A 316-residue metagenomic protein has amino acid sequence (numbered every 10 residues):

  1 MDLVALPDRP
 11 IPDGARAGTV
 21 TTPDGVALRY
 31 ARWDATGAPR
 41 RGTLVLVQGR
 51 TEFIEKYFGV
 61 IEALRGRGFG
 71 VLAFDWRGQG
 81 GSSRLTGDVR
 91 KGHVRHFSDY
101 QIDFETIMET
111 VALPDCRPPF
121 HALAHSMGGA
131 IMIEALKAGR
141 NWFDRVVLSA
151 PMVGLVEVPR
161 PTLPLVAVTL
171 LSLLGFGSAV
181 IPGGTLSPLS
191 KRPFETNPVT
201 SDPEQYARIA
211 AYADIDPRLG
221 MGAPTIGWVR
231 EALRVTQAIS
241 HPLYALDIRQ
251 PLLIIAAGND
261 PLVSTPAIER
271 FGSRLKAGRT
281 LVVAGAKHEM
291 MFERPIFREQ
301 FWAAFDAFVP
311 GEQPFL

Functional and structural regions predicted by a protein language model:
M1-T21, V26-T36: An N-terminal hydrophobic leader/cap segment in hydrolases
I54, I61-G87: Conserved alpha/beta-hydrolase
G92-A112: Alpha/beta-hydrolase active-site loop
P114-S126: Alpha/beta-hydrolase fold nucleophile elbow
M132-G220: Alpha/beta-hydrolase-fold enzymes
I248, I254-A256: Short beta-strand/loop motif that positions the catalytic acidic residue of the alpha/beta-hydrolase fold
P261-A267: Conserved alpha/beta-hydrolase "acid-adjacent" motif
R279, A284-L316: Catalytic active-site module of serine/aspartate enzymes centered on a nucleophile-bearing elbow/loop
